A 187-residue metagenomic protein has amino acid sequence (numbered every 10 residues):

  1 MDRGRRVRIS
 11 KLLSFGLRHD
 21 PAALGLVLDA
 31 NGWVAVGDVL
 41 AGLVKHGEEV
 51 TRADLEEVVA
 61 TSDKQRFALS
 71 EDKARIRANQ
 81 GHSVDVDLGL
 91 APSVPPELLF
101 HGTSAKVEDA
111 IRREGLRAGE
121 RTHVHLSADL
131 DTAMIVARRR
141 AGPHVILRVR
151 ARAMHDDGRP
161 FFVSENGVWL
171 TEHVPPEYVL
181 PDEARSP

Functional and structural regions predicted by a protein language model:
M1-P187: Eukaryotic, polar/proline-rich low-complexity intrinsically disordered regions
